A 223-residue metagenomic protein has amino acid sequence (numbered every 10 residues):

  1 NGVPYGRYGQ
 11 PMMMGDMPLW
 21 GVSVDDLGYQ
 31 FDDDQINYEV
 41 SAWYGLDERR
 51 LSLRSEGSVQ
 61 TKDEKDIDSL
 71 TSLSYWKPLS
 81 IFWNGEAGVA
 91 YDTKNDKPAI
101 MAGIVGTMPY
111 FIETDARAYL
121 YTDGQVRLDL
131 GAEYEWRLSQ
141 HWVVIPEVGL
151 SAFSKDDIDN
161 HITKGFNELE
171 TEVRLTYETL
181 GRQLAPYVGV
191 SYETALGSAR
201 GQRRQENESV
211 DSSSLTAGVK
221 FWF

Functional and structural regions predicted by a protein language model:
N1-E64, L73-K77: Outer-membrane beta-barrel initiation region
M12-P18, F31-D34, G45-R50, L79-F82 (+3 more regions): Short loop/turn motifs that connect adjacent beta-strands in outer-membrane beta-barrel proteins
P18-W20, D34-Y38, K65-T71, D96-I100 (+3 more regions): Residues that define the transmembrane beta-barrel architecture of outer-membrane proteins
W20-Q30, R49-T61, T71-L73, F82-T93 (+3 more regions): Transmembrane beta-strand segments that form the barrel wall of outer-membrane beta-barrel proteins
Y44-L46, Y75-K77, Y91, G106 (+4 more regions): Residue-level signature of outer-membrane beta-barrel architecture
K97-D157: Detector for outer-membrane/organellar transmembrane beta-barrel domains, recognizing the amphipathic beta-strand
V105, E133, I162-N167, R203-V210: Flexible, surface-exposed loop regions and adjacent strand-edge segments of Gram-negative outer-membrane beta-barrel
V173-T179, S209-F223: Outer-membrane beta-barrel "beta-signal"
